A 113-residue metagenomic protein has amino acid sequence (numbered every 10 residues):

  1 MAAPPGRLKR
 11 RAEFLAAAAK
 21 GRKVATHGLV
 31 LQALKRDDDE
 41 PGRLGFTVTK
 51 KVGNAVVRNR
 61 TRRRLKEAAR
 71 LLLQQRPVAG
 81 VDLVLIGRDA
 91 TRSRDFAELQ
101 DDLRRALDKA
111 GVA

Functional and structural regions predicted by a protein language model:
M1-A113: Positively charged, solvent-exposed patches that mediate nucleic-acid binding
